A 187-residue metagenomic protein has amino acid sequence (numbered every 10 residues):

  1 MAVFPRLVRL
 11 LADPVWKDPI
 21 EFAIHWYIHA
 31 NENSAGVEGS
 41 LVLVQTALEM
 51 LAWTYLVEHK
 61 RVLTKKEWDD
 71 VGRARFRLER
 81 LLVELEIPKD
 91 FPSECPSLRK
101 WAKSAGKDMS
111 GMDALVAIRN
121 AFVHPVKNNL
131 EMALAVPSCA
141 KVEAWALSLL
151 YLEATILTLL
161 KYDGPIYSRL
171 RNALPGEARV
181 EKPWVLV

Functional and structural regions predicted by a protein language model:
M1-V187: Amphipathic, oligomerization/interface secondary-structure segments
